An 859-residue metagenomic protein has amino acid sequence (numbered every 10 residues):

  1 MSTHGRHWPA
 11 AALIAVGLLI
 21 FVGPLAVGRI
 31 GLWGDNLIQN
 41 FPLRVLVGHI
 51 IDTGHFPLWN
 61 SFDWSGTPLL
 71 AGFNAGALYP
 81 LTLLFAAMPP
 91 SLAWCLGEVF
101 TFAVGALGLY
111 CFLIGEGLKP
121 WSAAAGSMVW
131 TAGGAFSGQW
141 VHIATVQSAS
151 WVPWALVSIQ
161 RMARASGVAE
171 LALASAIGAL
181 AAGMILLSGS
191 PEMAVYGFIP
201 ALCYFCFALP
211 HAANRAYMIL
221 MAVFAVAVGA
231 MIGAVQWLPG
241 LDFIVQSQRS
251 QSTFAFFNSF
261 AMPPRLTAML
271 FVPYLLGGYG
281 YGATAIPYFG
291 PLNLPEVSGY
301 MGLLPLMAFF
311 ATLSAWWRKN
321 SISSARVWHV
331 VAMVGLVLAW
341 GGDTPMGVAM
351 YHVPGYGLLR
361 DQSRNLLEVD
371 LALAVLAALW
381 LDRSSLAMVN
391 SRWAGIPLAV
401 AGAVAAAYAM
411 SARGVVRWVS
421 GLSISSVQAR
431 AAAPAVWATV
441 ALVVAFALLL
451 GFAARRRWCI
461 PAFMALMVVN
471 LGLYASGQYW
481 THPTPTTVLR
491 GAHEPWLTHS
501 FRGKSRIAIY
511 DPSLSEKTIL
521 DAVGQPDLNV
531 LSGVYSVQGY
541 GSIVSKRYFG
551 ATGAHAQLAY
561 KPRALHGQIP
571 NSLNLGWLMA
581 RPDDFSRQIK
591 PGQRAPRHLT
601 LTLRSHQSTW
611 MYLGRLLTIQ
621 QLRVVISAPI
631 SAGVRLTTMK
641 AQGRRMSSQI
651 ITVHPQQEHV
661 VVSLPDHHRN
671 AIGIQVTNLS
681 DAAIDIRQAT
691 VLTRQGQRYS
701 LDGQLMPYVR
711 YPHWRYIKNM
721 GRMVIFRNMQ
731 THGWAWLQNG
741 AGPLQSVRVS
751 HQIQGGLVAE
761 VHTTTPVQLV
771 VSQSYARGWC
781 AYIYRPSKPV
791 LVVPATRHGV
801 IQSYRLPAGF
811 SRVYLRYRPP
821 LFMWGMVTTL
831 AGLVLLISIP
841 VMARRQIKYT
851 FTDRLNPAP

Functional and structural regions predicted by a protein language model:
T3, G108-S122, S158-A169, K319 (+1 more regions): Transmembrane alpha-helical segments of multipass membrane enzymes and assembly factors that act on membrane-embedded
T3, L43, L617-T618, I630 (+4 more regions): Active-site-proximal, structured, solvent-exposed surfaces of multi-pass membrane proteins that position macromolecular
H4-P68, L241-Q248, Q478, P483-V530: Hydrophobic alpha-helical membrane-insertion signals
L13, H142-S150, M162-G183, E192-M193 (+8 more regions): Contiguous transmembrane helix-bundle modules in multi-pass membrane proteins
G23-E116, W121-W151, R265-E296, A781: Active-site lumenal/periplasmic loops and adjacent helix-entry segments of GT-C-fold, multi-pass membrane
F41-I51, H55-P57, V226-A315, Y351 (+4 more regions): Periplasmic/ER-lumenal interhelical loops and adjacent helix-loop junctions in multi-pass membrane proteins
L81-L83, Q525, N529-T600, R604 (+4 more regions): A cross-kingdom signal targeting lumenal/periplasmic-facing segments of multi-pass membrane and secretory-pathway
F463-L573, Q642, M646, M720 (+4 more regions): Extracytoplasmic/lumenal acceptor-recognition loop(s) of multi-pass membrane glycoenzymes
